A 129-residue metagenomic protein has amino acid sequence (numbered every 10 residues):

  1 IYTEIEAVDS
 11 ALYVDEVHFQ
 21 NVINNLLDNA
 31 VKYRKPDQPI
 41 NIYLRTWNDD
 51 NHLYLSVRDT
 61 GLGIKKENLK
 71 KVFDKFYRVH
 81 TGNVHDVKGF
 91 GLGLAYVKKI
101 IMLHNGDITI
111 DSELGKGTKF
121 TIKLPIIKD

Functional and structural regions predicted by a protein language model:
Y2-S10: Conserved catalytic submotifs in the C-terminal HATPase_c
A30-V31: Short helix-loop "hinge" at the ATP-lid/N-box region of the Bergerat-fold HATPase_c
P39-N51: Short beta-strand/loop element within the Bergerat-fold HATPase_c
D59: Acidic ATP/Mg2+-coordinating residue in the GHKL
I64-F76: Short conserved segment of the HATPase_c
G93, V97: Short alpha-helical Gxxx[C/S/T] motif in the catalytic ATP-binding
N105-G106: Conserved glycine-rich
